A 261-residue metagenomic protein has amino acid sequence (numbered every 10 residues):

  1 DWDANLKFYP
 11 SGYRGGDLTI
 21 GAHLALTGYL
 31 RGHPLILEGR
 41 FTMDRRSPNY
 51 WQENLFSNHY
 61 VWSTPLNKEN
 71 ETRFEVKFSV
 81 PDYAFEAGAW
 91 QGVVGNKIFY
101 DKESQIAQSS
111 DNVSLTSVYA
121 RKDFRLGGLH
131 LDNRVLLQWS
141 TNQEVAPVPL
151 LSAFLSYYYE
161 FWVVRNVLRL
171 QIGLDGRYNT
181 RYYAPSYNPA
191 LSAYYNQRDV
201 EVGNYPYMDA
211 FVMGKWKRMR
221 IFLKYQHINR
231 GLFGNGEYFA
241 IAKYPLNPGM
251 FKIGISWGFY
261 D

Functional and structural regions predicted by a protein language model:
D1-D261: Exposed, low-structure sequence patches enriched in small/polar residues
